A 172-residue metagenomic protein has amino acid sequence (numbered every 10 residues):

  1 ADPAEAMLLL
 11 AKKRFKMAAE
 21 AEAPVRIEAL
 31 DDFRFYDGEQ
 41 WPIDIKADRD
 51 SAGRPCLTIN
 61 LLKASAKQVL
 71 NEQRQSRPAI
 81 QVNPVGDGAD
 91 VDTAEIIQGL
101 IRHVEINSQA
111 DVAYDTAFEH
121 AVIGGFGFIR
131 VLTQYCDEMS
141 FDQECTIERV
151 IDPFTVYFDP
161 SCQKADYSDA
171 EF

Functional and structural regions predicted by a protein language model:
A1-F172: Extended, helix-rich architectural segments
